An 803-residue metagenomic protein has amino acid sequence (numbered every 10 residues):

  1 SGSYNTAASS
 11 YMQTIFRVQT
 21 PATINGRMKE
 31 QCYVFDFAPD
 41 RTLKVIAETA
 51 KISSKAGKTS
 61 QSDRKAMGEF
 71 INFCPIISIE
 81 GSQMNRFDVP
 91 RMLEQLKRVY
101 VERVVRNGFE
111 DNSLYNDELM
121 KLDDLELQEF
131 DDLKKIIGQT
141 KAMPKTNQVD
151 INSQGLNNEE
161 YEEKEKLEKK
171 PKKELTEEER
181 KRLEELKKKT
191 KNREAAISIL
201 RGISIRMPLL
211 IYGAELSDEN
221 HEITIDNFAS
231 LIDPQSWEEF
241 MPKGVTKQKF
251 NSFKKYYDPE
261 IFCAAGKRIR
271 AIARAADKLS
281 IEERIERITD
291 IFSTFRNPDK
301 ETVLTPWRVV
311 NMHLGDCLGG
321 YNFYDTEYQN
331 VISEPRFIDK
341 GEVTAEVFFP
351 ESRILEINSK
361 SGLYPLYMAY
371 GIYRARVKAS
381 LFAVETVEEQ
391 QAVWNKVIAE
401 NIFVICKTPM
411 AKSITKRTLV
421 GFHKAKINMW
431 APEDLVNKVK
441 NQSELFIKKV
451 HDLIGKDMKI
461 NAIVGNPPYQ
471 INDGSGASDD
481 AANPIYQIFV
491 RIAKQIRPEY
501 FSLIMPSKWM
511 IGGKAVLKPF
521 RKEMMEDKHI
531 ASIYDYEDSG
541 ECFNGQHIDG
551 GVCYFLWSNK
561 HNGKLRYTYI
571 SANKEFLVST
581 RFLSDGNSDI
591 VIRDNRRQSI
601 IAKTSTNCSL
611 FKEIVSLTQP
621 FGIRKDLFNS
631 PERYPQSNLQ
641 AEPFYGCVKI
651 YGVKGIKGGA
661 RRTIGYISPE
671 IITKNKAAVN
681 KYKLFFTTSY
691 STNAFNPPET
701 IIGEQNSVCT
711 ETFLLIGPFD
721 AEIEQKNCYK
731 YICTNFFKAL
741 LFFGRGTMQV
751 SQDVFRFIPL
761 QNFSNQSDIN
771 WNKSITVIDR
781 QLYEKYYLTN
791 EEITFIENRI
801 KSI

Functional and structural regions predicted by a protein language model:
S1, S352, N461, E499 (+1 more regions): Conserved acidic residues
S1-G2, S293-E301, E351-I354, A399-I402 (+3 more regions): Glycine- and acidic
S1-G57: Conserved RecA-like P-loop NTPase helicase motor core
K29-K51, E385-I405, K412-I414, W430-F446 (+2 more regions): Extended charged low-complexity segments that act as oligomerization/scaffolding linkers
D40-I197, S204-Y212, S217-R268: Long, largely alpha-helical accessory region at the distal end of helicase-like NTP-driven motors
Y212-G213, E219-V393, F403-T418, N437-K438 (+1 more regions): Class I S-adenosyl-L-methionine
K300, R308, S539-T710, F719-N790: C-terminal substrate-recognition regions of SAM-dependent nucleic acid methyltransferases
V309, G362-L366, K407, K412-S413 (+2 more regions): Signature of N6-adenine DNA methyltransferases within the class I
